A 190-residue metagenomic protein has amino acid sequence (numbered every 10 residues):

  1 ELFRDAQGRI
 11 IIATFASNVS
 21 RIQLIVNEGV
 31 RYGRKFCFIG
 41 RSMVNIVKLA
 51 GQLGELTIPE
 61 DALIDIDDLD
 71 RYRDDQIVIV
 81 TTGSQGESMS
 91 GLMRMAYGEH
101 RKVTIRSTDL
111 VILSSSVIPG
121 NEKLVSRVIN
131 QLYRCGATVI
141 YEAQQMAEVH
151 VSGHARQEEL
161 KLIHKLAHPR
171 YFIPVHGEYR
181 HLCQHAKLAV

Functional and structural regions predicted by a protein language model:
E1-V190: Acidic/His-rich, metal-assisted hydrolase cores and their charged scaffolds
